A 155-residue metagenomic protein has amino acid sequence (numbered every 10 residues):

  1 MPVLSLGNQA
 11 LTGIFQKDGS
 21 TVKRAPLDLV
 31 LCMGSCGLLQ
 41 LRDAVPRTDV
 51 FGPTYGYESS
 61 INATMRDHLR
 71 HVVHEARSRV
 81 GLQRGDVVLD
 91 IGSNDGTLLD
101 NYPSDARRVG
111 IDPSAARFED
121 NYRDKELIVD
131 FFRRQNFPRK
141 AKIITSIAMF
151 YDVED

Functional and structural regions predicted by a protein language model:
M1-A63: N-terminal juxtadomain amphipathic helix that follows a signal peptide/anchor or precedes a small N-terminal auxiliary
Q83-N94: Conserved class I S-adenosyl-L-methionine
D95-D105: Conserved SAM-binding loop of SAM-dependent methyltransferases across substrates and taxa, primarily the Class I
R107-D112: Conserved SAM-binding motif I beta-strand of class I
S114-A116: Conserved SAM/SAH-binding beta-strand->alpha-helix loop
N121-F137: Conserved SAM-binding strand-loop segment of SAM-dependent methyltransferases
K142-T145: A conserved beta-strand element that flanks and buttresses the S-adenosyl-L-methionine
D152-D155: A short, conserved alpha-helix within the catalytic core of class I
